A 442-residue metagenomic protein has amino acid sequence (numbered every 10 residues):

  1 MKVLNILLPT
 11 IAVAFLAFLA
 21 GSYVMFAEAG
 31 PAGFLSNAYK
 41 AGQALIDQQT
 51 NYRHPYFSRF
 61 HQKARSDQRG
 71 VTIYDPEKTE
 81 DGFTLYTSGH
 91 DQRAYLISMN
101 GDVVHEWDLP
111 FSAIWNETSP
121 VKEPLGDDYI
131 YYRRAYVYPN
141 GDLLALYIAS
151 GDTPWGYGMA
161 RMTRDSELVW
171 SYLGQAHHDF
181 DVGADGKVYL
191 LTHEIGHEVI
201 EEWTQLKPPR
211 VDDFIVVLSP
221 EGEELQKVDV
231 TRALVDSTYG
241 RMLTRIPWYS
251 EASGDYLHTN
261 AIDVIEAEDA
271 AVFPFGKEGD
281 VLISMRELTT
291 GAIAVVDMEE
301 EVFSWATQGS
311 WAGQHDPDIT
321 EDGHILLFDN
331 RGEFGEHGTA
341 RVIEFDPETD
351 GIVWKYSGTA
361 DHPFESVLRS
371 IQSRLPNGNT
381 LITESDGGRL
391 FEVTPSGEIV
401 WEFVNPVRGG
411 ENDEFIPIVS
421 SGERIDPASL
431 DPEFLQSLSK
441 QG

Functional and structural regions predicted by a protein language model:
L4-G442: Histidine-/acidic-rich catalytic cores in large beta-rich domains
